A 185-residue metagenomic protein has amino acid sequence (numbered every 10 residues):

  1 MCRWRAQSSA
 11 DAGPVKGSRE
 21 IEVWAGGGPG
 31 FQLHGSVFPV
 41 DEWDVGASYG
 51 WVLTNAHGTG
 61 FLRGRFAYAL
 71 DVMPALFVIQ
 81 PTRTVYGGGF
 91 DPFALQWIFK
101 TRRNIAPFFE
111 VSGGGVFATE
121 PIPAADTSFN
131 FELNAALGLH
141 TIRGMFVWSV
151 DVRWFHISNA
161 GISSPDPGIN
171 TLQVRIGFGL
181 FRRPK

Functional and structural regions predicted by a protein language model:
C2-T54, D166, T171-K185: Short glycine/proline- and aromatic-enriched beta-strand/turn motifs that initiate or cap beta-hairpins
W4-R19, T54-F66, K100-A106, I142-W148 (+1 more regions): Short loop/turn motifs that connect adjacent beta-strands in outer-membrane beta-barrel proteins
G17-R19, P39-V45, T84-D91, I105 (+2 more regions): Residues that define the transmembrane beta-barrel architecture of outer-membrane proteins
V23-G27, V45-W51, P92-F99, V111-G115 (+3 more regions): Residues on the lipid-exposed face of transmembrane beta-strands in outer-membrane beta-barrel proteins
Q32-G35, Q80-T82, T119-A125, N159-D166: Extracellular loop and loop/strand-boundary signature of outer-membrane beta-barrel proteins
W43-T119: Gram-negative (and chloroplast) outer-membrane scaffold detector with strong preference for beta-barrel transmembrane
F66, D71, S112-F117, H140-R143 (+2 more regions): A general structural signal for short secondary-structure boundary/capping elements
A125-D126, N130-L133, G138-N159, I169-T171: A cross-taxonomic marker for long C-terminal extensions/tails that follow the last structured domain
